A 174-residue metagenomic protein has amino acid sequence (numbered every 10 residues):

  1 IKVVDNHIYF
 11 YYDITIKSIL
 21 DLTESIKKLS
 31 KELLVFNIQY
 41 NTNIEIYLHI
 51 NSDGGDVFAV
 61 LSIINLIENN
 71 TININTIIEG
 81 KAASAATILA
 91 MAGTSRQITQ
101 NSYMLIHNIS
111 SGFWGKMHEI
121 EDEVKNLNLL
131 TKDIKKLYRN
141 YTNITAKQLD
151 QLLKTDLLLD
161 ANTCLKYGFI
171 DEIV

Functional and structural regions predicted by a protein language model:
I1-V174: Terminal-region recognition feature
